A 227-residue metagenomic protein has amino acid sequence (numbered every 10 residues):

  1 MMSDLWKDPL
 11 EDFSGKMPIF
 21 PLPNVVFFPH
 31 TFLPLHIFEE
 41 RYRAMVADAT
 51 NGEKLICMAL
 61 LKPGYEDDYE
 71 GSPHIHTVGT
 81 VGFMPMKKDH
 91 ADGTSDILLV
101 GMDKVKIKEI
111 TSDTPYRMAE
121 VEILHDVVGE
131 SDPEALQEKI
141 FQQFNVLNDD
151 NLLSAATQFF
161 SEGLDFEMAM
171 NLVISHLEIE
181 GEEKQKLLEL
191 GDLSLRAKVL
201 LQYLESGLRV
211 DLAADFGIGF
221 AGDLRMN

Functional and structural regions predicted by a protein language model:
M2-N227: N-terminal low-complexity, acidic/polar interaction/targeting segments
